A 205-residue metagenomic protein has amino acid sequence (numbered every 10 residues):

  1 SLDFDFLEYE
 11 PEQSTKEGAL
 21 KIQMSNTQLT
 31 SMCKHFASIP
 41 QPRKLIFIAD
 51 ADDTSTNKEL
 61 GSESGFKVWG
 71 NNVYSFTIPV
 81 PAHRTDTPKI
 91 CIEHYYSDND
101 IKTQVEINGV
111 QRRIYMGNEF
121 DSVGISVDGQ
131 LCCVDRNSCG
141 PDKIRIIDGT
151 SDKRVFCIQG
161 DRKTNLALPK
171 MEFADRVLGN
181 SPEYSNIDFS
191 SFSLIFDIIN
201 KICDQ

Functional and structural regions predicted by a protein language model:
S1-E63: Conserved helicase/translocase motor-coupling segment
D5-E10, S75-T77, Y96, M116 (+4 more regions): Compositionally biased, intrinsically disordered low-complexity regions enriched in proline and serine
E10, I78-V80, G140, L168 (+1 more regions): Intrinsic-disorder/low-complexity coil detector
T27, I90, N99, S190-S193: Generic alpha-helical secondary structure signal
S38-P40, T85, K89, S185-D188 (+1 more regions): Active-site-proximal structural scaffolding
I39, N99-T103, Y184, I202-Q205: Short secondary-structure junctions and interdomain/linker hinges
P42-T164: Activity-critical C-terminal alpha-helical subdomain
K143-Q205: Nucleic-acid enzyme cleavage-core boundary/entry regions
